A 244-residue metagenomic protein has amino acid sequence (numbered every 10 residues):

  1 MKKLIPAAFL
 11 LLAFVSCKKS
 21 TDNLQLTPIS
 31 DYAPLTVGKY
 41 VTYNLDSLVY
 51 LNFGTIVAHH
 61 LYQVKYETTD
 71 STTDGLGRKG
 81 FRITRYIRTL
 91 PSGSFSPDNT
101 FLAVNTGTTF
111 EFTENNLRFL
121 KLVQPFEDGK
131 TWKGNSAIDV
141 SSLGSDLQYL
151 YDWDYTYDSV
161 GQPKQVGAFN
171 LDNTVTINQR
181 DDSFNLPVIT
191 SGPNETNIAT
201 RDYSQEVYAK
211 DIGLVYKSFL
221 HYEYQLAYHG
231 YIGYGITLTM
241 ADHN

Functional and structural regions predicted by a protein language model:
M1-L4, K18-K19: Positively charged n-region of N-terminal signal peptides that target proteins for export
I5-F9: Sec-dependent signal peptide hydrophobic core
A13-S16: C-terminal motif of bacterial Sec signal peptides marking the signal peptidase cleavage site
K18-N244: Conserved functional acidic sites
